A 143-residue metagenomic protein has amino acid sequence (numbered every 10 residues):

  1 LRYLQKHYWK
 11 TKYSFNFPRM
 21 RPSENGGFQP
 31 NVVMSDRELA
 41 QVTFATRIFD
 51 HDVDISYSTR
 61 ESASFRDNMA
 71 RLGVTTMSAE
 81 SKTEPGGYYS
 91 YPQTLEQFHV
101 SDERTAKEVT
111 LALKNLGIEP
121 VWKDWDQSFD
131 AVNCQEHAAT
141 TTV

Functional and structural regions predicted by a protein language model:
Y3: Conserved binding/catalytic microenvironments
K6-V143: Auxiliary Fe-S-binding modules of radical SAM enzymes
